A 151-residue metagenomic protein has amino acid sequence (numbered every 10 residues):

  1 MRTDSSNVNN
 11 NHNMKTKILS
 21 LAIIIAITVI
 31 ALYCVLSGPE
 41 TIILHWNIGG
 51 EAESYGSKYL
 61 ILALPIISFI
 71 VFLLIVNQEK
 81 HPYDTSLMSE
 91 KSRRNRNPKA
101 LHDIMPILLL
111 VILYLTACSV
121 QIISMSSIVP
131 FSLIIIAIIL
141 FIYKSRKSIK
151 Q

Functional and structural regions predicted by a protein language model:
M1-N11: Short, Lys/Arg-rich, polar N-terminal cytosolic tail immediately upstream of the first transmembrane signal-anchor
N9-I23, G56-Y59: N-terminal membrane topogenic signal
T16-I23, I30, L73-V76, N97-L108: Select subsegments of transmembrane alpha-helices in polytopic membrane proteins, especially boundary-proximal
A31-L62: Active-site and channel-lining beta-strand-loop segments that bind or position nucleotide-derived/phosphorylated
C34-L36, F69-T85, F141-I149: Membrane-water interface of transmembrane alpha-helices
E51-I70, P98-D103: Interfacial helix-start motif at the membrane-water boundary
K80-I104: Cytoplasmic juxtamembrane regions at transmembrane-helix boundaries
Y114-Q151: Alpha-helical transmembrane segments of multi-pass integral membrane proteins, characterized by long hydrophobic
